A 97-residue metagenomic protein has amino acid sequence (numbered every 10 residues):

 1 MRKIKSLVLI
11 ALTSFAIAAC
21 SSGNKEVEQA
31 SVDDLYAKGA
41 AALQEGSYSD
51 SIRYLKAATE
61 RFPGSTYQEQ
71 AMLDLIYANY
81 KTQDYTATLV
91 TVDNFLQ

Functional and structural regions predicted by a protein language model:
R2-L9, T13-Q97: Acidic, polar-rich low-complexity tracts and alpha-helical solenoid repeat scaffolds
